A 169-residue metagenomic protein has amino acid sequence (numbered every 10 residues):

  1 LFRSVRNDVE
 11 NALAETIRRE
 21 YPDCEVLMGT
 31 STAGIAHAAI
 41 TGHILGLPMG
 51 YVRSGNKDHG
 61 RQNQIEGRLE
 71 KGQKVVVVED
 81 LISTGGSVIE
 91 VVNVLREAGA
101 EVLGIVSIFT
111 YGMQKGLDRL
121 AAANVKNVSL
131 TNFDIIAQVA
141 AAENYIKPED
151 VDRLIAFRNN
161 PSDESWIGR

Functional and structural regions predicted by a protein language model:
F2-E20: Active-site-facing substrate-recognition patch
E20-E25, E70-Q73: Short helix-loop-beta connector
P22-S31, V106: Short glycine-rich phosphate-binding loop at a beta-alpha junction
I35: Portal/gating segments that form or line small-molecule/metal binding sites
A38-V76, T84-E90: Short, glycine/charge-rich flexible loops or terminal/linker lids adjacent to PRPP-binding catalytic cores
R68-G112: A contiguous pocket-lining binding segment that forms or flanks enzyme active sites
N93-R169: PRPP-dependent phosphoribosyltransferase catalytic core
